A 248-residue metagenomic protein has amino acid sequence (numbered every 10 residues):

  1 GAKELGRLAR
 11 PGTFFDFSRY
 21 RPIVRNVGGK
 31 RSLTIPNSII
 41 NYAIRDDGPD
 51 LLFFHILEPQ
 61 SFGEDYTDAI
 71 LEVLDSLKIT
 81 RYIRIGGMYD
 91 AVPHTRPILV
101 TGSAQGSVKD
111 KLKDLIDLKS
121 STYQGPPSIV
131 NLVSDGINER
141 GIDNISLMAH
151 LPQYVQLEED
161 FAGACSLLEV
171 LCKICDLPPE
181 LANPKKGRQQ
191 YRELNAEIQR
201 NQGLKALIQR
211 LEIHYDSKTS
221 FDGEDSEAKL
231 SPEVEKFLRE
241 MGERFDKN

Functional and structural regions predicted by a protein language model:
G1-I56: N-terminal short beta-loop-beta anion/metal-coordinating cradle
P49, L57-V108: Internal, conserved structured core segments that host functional sites
L52-E58, L115-K119: Short acidic, glycine/Ser/Thr-rich loop/turn "cap" segments at secondary-structure junctions
S61, D65, A69, Q124 (+5 more regions): Conserved active-site and cofactor/substrate-binding residues in soluble primary-metabolism enzymes
T80, I142-S146, L177-L181: Short, structured loop/turn "capping" segments at alpha-beta junctions
A91-I174, N195: Catalytic cores of processing enzymes, dominated by hydrolases/peptidases, characterized by acidic/His-rich
V155-N248: A conserved C-terminal secondary-structure "cap"
